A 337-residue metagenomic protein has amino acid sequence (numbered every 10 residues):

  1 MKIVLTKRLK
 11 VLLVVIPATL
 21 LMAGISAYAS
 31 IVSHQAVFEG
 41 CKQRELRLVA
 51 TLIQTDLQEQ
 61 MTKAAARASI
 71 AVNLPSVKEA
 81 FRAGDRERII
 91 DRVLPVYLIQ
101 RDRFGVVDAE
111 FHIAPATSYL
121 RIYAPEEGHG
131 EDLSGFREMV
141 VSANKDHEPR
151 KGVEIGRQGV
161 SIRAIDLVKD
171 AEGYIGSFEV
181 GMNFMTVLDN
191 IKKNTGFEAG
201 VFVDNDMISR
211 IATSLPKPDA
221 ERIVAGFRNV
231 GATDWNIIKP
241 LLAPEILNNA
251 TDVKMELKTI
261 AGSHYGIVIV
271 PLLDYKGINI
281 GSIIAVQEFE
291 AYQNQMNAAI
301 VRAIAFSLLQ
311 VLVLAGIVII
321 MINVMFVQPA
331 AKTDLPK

Functional and structural regions predicted by a protein language model:
M1-L20, A29, F326-K337: Positive-inside N-terminal membrane-insertion signal
K7-L12, T19-A83, L98-A109, E148-P149 (+4 more regions): Juxtamembrane extracytoplasmic/periplasmic/luminal helical "stalk" adjacent to the first N-terminal
V11-V14, A23, A27-V32, R302-F306 (+1 more regions): Cytosolic-side ends of inner-membrane transmembrane helices, especially those that anchor bacterial signal-transduction
K63-I70, L98-S118, D189-G231, A250 (+2 more regions): Short N-terminal helix-loop-first-beta-strand/juxtamembrane motif that initiates sensory/input modules
A83-V96, T117, I122-E154, M185 (+2 more regions): Extracytoplasmic/periplasmic sensor domains and loops in membrane signaling proteins
G156-V160, T259-H264: Per-ARNT-Sim (PAS) sensory domains and their PAS-associated C-terminal
G159-K193, G266, V270-L273, I278-Y292: Conserved beta-strands of PAS-like sensory domains
E288-S307: Membrane-interface helix-start motif
